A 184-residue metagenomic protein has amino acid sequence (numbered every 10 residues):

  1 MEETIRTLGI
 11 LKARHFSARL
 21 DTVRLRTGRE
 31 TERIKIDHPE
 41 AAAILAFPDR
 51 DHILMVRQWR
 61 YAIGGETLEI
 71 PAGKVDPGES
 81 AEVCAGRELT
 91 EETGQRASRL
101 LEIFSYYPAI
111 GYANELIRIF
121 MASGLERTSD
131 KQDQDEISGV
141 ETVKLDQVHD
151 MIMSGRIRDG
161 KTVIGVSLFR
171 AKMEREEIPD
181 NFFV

Functional and structural regions predicted by a protein language model:
E2, L8-A43, D49: Acidic, metal-coordinating catalytic segment for phosphate/diphosphate chemistry, firing primarily on the Nudix
T4-I10, E102, R127: Residue-level detector of beta-propeller blades
A18-L20, E32, V56, I70 (+1 more regions): Hydrophobic residues on conserved beta-strands that form the core of alpha/beta folds
T31, E40-A43, P48, K74-G160 (+1 more regions): Unchanged
A41-G65, E69: A glycine-rich, hydrophobic loop/mini-helix early in the fold
F169-N181: Short helix-capping/linker segments at secondary-structure and domain boundaries
